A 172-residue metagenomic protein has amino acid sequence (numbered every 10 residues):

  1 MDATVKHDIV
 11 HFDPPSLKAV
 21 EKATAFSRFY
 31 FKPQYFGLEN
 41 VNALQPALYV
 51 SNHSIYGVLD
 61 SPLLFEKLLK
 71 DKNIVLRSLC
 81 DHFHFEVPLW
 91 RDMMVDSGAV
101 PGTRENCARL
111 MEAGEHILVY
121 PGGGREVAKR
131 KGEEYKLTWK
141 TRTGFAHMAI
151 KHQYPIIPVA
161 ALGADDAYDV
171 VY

Functional and structural regions predicted by a protein language model:
M1, D92, M111-A113, I117 (+1 more regions): Domain-scale detector for complete catalytic domains at protein termini or as standalone homologs
M1-K67, K72-G98, G102-E105: Membrane-anchoring hydrophobic helices of lipid-metabolizing enzymes
M93, R109, H147-K151: Hydrophobic/aromatic ligand-binding patch that stacks against planar heteroaromatic rings of cofactors or nucleotides
E105-M111: Short linear loop/turn motifs
H116-Y172: Membrane-associated lipid acylation/remodeling enzymes share a hydrophobic transmembrane-juxtamembrane segment
